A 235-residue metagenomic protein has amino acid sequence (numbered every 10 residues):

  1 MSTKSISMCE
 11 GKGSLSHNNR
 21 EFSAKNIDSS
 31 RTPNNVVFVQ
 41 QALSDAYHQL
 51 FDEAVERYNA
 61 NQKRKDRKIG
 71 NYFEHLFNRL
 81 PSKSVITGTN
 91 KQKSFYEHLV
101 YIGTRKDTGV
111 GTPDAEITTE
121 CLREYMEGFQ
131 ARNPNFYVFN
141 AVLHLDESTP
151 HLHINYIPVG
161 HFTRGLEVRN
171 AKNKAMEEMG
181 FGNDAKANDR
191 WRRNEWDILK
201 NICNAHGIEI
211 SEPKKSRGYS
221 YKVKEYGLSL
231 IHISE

Functional and structural regions predicted by a protein language model:
M1-L230, S234: N-terminal nicking endonuclease/strand-transfer module with a His-rich metal-binding environment and a catalytic Tyr
